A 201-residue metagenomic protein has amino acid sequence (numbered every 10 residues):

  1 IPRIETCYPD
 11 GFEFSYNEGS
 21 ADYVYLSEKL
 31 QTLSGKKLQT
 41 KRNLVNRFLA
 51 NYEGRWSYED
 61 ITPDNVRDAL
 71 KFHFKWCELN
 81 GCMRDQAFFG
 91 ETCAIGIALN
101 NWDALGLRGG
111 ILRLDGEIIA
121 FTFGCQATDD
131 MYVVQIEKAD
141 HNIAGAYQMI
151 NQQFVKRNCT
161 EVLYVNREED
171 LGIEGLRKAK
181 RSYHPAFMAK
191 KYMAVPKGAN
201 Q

Functional and structural regions predicted by a protein language model:
I1, V24, S57-I61, I111 (+1 more regions): A structural signal for short, well-ordered beta-strand segments and their strand-loop junctions that often border
P2-Y16, N43, L171-M188: Conserved active-site alpha-helix within GNAT-family acetyltransferase domains
Y8-D85: Acyltransferase donor/substrate-recognition loop-hinge adjacent to the catalytic core
Q39, F89-C93, G145: Conserved phosphate-coordination/catalytic loops
K41, A94-I95, N151: Amphipathic coiled-coil/heptad-repeat helices and related helical stalk/stem segments that mediate oligomerization
R47, K75, N101, Q153-R157: A generic secondary-structure signal
D64-E117: Short, conserved active-site entrance elements at the starts or edges of catalytic domains
L107-A199: Aromatic (often tryptophan-rich) hydrophobic motifs at membrane interfaces
